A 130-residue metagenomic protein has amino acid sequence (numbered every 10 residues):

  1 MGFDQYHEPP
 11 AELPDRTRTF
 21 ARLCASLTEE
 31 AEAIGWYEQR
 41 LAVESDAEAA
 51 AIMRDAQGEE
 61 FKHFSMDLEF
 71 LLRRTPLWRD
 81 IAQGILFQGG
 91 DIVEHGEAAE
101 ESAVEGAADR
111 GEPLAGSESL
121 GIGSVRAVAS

Functional and structural regions predicted by a protein language model:
M1-S130: Iron-associated oxidoreductase/ferritin-like identity signal
